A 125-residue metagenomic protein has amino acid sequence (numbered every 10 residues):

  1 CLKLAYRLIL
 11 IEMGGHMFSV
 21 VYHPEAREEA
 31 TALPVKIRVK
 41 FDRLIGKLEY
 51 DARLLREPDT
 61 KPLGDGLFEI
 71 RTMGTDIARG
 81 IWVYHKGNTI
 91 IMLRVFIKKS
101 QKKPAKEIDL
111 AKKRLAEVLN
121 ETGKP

Functional and structural regions predicted by a protein language model:
C1-I77, K86-I90, I97-P125: Basic, Lys/Arg-enriched alpha-helical interface segments
I81: Short, surface-exposed charged micro-motifs
